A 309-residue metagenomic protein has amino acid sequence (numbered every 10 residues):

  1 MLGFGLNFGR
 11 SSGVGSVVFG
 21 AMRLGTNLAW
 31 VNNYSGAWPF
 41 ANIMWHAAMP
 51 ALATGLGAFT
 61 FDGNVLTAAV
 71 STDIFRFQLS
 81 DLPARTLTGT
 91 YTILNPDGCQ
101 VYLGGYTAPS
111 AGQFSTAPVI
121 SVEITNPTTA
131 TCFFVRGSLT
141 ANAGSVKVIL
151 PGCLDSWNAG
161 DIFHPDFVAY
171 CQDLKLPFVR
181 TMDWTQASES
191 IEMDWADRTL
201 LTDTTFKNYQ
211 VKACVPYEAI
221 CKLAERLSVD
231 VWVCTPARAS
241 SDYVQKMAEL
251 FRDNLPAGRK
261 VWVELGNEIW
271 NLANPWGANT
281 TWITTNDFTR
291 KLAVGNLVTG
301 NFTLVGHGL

Functional and structural regions predicted by a protein language model:
G3-L265, W270-L309: Non-catalytic accessory regions flanking glycosidase/transglycosidase catalytic cores in CAZymes
